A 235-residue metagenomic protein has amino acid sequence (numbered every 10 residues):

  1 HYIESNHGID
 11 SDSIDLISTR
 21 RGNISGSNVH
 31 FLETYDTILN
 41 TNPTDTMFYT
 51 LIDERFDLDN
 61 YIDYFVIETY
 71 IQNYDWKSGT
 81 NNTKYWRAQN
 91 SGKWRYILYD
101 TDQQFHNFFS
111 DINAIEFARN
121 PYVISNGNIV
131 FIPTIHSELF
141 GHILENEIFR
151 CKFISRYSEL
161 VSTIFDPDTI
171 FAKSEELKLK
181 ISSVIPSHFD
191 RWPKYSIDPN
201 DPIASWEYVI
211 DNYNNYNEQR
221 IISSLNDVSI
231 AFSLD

Functional and structural regions predicted by a protein language model:
H1-G26: Conserved ATP-binding subdomain of kinase catalytic cores across diverse folds
S27-D235: Middle-to-C-terminal accessory/interaction subdomains
